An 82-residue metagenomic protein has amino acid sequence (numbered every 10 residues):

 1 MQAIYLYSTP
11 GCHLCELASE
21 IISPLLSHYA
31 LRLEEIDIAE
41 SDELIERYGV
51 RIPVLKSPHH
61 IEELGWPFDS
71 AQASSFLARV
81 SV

Functional and structural regions predicted by a protein language model:
M1-S27: Local sequence-structure signature of Cys/Sec-based thiol-disulfide redox active-site neighborhoods
L31-D42: Thiol-based oxidoreductase modules, predominantly thioredoxin-like and allied folds used for disulfide exchange
I45: Chalcogenol-based redox active-site neighborhoods
G49-K56: Structural micro-motif
S57-V82: Non-catalytic, surface beta->alpha helical segment in thiol-disulfide oxidoreductase systems
